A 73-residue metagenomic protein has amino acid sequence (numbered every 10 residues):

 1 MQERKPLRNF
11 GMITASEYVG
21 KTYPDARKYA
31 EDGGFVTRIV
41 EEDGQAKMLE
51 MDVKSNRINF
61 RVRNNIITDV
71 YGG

Functional and structural regions predicted by a protein language model:
M1-G73: Exposed, flexible binding/inhibitory loops of compact, secreted disulfide-stabilized domains
